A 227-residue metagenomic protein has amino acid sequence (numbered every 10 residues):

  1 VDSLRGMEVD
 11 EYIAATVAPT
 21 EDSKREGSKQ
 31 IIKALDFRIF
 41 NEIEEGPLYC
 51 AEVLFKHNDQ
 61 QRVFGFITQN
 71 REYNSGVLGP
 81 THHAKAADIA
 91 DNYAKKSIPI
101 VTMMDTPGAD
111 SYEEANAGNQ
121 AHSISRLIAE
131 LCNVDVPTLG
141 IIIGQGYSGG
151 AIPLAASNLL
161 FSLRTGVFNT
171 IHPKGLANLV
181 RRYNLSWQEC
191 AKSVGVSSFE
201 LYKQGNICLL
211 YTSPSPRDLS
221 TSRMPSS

Functional and structural regions predicted by a protein language model:
V1-F64, T68-S75, S227: Intrinsically disordered, low-complexity segments enriched in small/flexible residues
V53-R71, H83-S111: A structural preference for short, pocket-lining loop segments at secondary-structure junctions
V77-K96, I100-M103, E114-I143: An acidic, glycine-rich surface segment that forms the CoA-thioester-binding/catalytic face of crotonase-fold enzymes
I98-E113, C132-P173: Glycine-rich beta-to-alpha active-site loop
N169, G175, W187-Q188, G195-S198 (+1 more regions): Mobile "lid/hinge" segments at catalytic clefts and subdomain interfaces of large enzymes
N178-C190: Short beta-alpha connecting loops at secondary-structure transitions that line or flank enzyme active sites
Y211-D218: Conserved small/polar residues in nucleotide/adenosyl-binding loops
